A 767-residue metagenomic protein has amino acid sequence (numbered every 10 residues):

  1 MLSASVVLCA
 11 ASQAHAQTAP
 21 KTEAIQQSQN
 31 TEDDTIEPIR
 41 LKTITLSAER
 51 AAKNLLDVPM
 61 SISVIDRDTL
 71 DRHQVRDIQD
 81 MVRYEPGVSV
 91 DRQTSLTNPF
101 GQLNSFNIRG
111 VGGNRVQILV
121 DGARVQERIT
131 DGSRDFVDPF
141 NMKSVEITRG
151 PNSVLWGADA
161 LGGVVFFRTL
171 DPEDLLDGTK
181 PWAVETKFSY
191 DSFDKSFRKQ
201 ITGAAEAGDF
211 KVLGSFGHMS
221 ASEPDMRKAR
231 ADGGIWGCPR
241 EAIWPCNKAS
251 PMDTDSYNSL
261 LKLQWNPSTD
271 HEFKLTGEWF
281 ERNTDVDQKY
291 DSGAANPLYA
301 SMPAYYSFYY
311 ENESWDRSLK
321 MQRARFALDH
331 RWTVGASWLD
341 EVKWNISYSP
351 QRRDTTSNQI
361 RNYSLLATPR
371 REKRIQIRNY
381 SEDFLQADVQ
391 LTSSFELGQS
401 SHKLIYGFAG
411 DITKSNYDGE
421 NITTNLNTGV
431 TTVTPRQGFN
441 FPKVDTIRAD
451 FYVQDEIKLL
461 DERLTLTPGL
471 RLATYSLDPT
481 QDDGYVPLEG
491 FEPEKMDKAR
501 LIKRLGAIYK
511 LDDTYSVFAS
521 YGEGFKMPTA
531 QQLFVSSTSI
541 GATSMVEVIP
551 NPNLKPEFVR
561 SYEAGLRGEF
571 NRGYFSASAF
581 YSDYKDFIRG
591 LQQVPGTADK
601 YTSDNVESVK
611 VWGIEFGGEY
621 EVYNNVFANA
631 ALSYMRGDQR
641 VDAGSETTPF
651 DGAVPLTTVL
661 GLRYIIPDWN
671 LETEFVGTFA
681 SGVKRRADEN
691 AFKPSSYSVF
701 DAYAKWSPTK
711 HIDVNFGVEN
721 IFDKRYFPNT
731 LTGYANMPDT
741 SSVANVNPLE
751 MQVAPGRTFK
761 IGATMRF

Functional and structural regions predicted by a protein language model:
L2-E85, L175, A204, P245 (+7 more regions): N-terminal Sec signal peptide and the immediately downstream disordered periplasmic leader that contains the TonB box
S47, Q79-R124: Extracytoplasmic beta-strand/coil segments of soluble accessory domains associated with Gram-negative outer-membrane
A123-P151: Short acidic/polar hinge/loop motifs at secondary-structure boundaries that mediate gating or recognition
S192-A221, A231-Q288, Q322-A324, G398 (+2 more regions): Transmembrane beta-barrel wall of Gram-negative outer-membrane proteins
N266, D270-F280, L319-G484, E492 (+6 more regions): Face-selective signature of the C-terminal outer-membrane beta-barrel domain
R331, E341-S357, K510, S516-G522 (+2 more regions): Membrane-embedded beta-barrel scaffold of Gram-negative outer-membrane proteins
L391-S393, I405, L459-L460, L464-L466 (+5 more regions): Gram-negative outer-membrane beta-barrel transporters
F525, D583-K585, A628, F679-R686 (+1 more regions): C-terminal beta-signal and adjacent terminal beta-strands/loops of Gram-negative outer-membrane beta-barrel proteins
